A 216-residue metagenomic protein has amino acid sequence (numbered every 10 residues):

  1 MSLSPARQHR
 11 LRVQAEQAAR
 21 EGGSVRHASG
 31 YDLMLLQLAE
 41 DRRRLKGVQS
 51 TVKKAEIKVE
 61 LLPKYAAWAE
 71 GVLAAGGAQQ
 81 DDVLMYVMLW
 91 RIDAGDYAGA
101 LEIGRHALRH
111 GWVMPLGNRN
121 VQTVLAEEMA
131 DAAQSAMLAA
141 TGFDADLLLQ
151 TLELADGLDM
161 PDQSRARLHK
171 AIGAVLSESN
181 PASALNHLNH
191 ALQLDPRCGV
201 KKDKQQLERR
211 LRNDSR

Functional and structural regions predicted by a protein language model:
M1-D81, G99-P161, R210-R216: N-terminal alpha-helical interaction modules that lie
K53, I92, A140, L176-S177 (+1 more regions): Hydrophobic/aromatic side-chain positions at a characteristic register within alpha-helices of tetratricopeptide repeats
G76, D159-P161, S179-N180, Q193 (+1 more regions): Short coil/turn linker motifs that delimit alpha-helical repeat modules in TPR/alpha-solenoid proteins
Q80-D81, A166, C198-G199: Helix-start (N-cap) detector for alpha-helical repeat units in TPR-like alpha-solenoids, especially tetratricopeptide
M85-Y86, E128-D131, R167-G173, D203-R210: "A position-specific structural signal for the A-helix of alpha-solenoid helical repeats
A94, S177-S179, L211: Structural motif corresponding to the intra-repeat A-B loop/turn of tetratricopeptide repeats
Y97-W112, P181-P196: TPR/TPR-like (Sel1-like) alpha-helical repeat modules
A184-R216: Eukaryotic acidic, Ser/Thr-rich intrinsically disordered low-complexity regions
